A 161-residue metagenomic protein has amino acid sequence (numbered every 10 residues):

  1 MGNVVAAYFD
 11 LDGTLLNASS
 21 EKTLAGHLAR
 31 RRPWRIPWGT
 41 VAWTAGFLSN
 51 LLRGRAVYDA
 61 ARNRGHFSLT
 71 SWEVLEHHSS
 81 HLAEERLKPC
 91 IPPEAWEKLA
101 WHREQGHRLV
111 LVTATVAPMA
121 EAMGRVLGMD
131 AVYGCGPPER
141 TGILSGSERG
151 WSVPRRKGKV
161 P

Functional and structural regions predicted by a protein language model:
M1-R53: Active-site neighborhood of HAD-like aspartate-dependent phosphohydrolases
M1-V4, H77-S80, E84-P161: C-terminal cap/substrate-recognition subdomain and adjoining C-terminal extension of metal-dependent phosphatase-like
E21, D59-A60, T141-G146: Acidic/polar active-site rim loop that often engages polyanionic ligands
A25-G26, A60-H66, S80-L87: Short acidic/polar alpha-helix capping motifs at helix-coil junctions
L28, W72, V132-C135: Active-site phosphate-binding/coordination module
F47-L52, V57-L69: Helix-loop "lid/cap" segments that line or gate small-molecule binding pockets
S68-H78: Acidic catalytic patch
